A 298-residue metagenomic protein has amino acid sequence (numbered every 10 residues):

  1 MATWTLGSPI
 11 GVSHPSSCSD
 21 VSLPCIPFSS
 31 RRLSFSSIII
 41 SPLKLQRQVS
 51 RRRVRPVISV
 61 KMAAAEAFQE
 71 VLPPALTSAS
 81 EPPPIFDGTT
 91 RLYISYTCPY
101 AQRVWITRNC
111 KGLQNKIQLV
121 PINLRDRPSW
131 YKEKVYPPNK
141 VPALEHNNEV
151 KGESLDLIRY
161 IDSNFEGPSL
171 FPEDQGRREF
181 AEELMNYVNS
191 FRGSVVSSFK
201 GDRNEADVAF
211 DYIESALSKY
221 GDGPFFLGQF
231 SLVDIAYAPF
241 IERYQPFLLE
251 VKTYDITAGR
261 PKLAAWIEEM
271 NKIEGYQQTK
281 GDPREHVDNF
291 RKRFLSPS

Functional and structural regions predicted by a protein language model:
A2-Q229, R260, A264, F294-P297: GST-like domain detector, emphasizing the conserved glutathione-binding G-site in the N-terminal thioredoxin-like
I117, T279-K280: A generic structural-conservation signal
D126-R127, D162, I235, V287-N289: Short secondary-structure boundary/hinge segments and terminal tails
W130, F247, K252, R291-K292: A generic membrane alpha-helix/interface feature
G223, Q245-V251, Y276-T279: Substrate-binding/catalytic groove segments of enzymes that remodel or degrade extracellular structural polymers
G228-V251, I256-A265, M270: GST superfamily/GST-like fold recognition
I273: C-terminal active-site-capping segments
R284-S298: C-terminal helix/juxtamembrane-tail motif
